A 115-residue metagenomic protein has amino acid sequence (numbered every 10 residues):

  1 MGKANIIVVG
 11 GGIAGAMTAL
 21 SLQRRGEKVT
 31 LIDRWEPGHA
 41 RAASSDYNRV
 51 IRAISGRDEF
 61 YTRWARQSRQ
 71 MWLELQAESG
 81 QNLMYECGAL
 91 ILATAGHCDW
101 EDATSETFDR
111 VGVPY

Functional and structural regions predicted by a protein language model:
M1-A14, T30: Beta1/beta-strand and adjacent pyrophosphate-binding region of the FAD-binding site in flavoprotein oxidoreductases
G2-K3, I7, H39-D46: Accessory recognition modules or surfaces
G10, D33, A93: Short beta-strand/turn micro-motifs composed of small residues that flank or help shape donor/cofactor-binding pockets
A14, T18, P37: Conserved Rossmann-like nucleotide-cofactor binding loop
A19-K28, N82-E86: Active-site substrate-recognition segment that forms the wall of the catalytic cavity or substrate channel
Q23-S44: Glycine-rich FAD pyrophosphate-binding loop
N48-Y115: Dinucleotide-binding Rossmann-like beta1-alpha1 core, especially the glycine-rich loop that anchors the ADP
